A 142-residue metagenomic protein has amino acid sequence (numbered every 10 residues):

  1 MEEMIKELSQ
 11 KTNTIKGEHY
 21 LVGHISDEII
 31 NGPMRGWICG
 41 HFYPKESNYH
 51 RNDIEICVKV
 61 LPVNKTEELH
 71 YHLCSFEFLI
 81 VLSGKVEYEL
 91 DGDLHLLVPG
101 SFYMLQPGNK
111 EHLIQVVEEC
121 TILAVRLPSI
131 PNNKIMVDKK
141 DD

Functional and structural regions predicted by a protein language model:
M1-D53, E68, D138-D142: A short, N-terminal "cap"/entry segment at the start of jelly-roll beta-barrel domains of the cupin/DSBH fold
G40-K45, E55-L73, P107: Conserved short histidine dyad/triad with adjacent acidic residue
N52, P107-N133: Ligand-binding loop in jelly-roll beta-barrel domains
N52-I54, L61-K65, K85, P128-I130: Short, charged/polar surface micro-motifs in flexible loops or helix N-caps
V60-P62, Y71-E87, V125: Short, conserved beta-strand element in jelly-roll/cupin
L82-S83, P99, E118: A cytosolic small-molecule/anion-sensing beta-strand core signal
G92-G108: Short acidic-glycine-tyrosine-enriched beta hairpin
